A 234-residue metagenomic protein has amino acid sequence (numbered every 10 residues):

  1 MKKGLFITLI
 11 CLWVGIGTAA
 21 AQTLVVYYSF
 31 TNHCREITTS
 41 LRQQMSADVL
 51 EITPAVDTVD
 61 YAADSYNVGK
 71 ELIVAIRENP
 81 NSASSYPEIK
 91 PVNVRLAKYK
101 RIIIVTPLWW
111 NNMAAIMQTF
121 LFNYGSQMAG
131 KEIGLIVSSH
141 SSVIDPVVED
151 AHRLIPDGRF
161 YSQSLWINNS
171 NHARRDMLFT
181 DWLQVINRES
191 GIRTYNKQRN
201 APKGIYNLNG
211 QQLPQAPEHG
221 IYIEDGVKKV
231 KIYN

Functional and structural regions predicted by a protein language model:
G4-G15: Sec-dependent N-terminal signal peptides
A21-I104, Q184: N-terminal beta1-alpha1-beta2 submodule of the flavodoxin-like/Rossmannoid cofactor-binding fold
F30-H33, P54-T58, L108-N112, S139-V143 (+1 more regions): Solvent-exposed loop/turn segments at secondary-structure junctions within structured extracellular/periplasmic domains
G69-D157: Helix-loop-strand module that forms the ligand-binding subsite of alpha/beta enzymes
K131, E218-I221: A glycine-anchored, Pro-Gly-centered beta-turn/N-cap motif
F160-I192: Glycine-rich phosphate/pyrophosphate-binding loop and the adjoining helix
R188-N209: Residue-level detector of functionally pivotal "anchor" positions at catalytic/ligand-binding pockets or at interdomain
I221-N234: C-terminal tail/sorting-segment detector
